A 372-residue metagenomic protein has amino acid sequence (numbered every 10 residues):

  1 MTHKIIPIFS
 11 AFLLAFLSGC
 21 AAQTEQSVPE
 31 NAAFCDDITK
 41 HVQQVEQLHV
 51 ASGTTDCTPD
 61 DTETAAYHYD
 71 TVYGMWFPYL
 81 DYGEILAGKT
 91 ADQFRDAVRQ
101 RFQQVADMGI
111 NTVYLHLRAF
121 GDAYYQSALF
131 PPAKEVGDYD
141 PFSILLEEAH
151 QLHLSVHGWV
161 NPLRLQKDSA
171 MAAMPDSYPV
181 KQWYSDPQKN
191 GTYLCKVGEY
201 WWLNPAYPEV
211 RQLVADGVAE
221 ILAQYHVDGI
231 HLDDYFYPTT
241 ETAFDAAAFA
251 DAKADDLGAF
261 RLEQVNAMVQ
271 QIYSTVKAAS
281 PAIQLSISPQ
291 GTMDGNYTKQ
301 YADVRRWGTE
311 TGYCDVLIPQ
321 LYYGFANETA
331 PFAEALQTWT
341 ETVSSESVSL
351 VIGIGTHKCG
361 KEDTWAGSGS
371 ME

Functional and structural regions predicted by a protein language model:
L17-G19: C-terminal motif of bacterial Sec signal peptides marking the signal peptidase cleavage site
A21-Q23: Bacterial signal peptide processing site
A65-R95, H157-G158, L163-E220, Q224 (+1 more regions): Active-site-adjacent "subsite" loops/lids of carbohydrate-active enzymes
Y73-F77, V113-L115, V156-G158, I230-L232 (+3 more regions): Hydrophobic faces of well-ordered beta-strands that scaffold small-molecule active sites in alpha/beta enzyme cores
F77, I283-D294, L321, W339-E372: Active-site clefts of carbohydrate-active enzymes
F94, S143, Y184-E310, Y322-Y323: Polysaccharide-binding and catalytic clefts of secreted carbohydrate-active enzymes
D96-D122, Q224-G229, Y313-V316: Catalytic domains of carbohydrate-active enzymes, especially glycoside hydrolases
R101, A119-N161, K253-A279, P331-F332: Aromatic-lined substrate-binding rim segments of carbohydrate-active enzymes
